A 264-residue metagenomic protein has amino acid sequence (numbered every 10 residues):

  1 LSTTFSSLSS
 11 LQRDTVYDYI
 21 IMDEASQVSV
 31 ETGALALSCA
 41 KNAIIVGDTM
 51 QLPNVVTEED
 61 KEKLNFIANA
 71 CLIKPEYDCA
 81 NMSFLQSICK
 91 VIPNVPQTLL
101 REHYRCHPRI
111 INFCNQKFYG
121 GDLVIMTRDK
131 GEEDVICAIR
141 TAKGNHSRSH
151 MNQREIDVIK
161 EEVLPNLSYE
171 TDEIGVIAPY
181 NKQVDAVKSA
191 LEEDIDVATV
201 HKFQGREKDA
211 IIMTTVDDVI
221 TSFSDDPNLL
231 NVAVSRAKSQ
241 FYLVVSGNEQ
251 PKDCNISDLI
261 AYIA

Functional and structural regions predicted by a protein language model:
F5-M22, S26-A264: Conserved helicase motor core of SF1/SF2 NTP-dependent helicases
